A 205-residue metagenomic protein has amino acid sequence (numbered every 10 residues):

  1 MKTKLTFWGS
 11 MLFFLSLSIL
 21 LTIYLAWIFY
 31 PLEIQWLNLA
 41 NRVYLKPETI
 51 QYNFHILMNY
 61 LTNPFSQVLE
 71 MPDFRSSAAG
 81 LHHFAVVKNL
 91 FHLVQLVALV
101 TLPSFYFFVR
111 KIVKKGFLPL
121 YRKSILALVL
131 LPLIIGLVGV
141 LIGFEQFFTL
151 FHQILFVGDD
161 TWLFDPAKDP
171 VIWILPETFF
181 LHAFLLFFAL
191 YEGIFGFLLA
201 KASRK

Functional and structural regions predicted by a protein language model:
M1-P31: Hydrophobic secretory-pathway targeting helix
M11-I23, P47-Y52, L126-T149: Hydrophobic alpha-helical membrane-insertion segments
M11-L21, Q95-V113, H182-K205: Transmembrane alpha-helical segments in integral membrane proteins
I19-V86, D159, P166: Long, glycine/tryptophan/cysteine-rich extracytoplasmic
T62-V100, E177-F188: Individual transmembrane alpha-helix segments
L102-Q146, F197-K205: Juxtamembrane interface at the cytosolic side of transmembrane helices
L141-P166: Juxtamembrane non-transmembrane "cap" segments at the membrane-aqueous interface of multi-pass membrane proteins
W162-E177: Solvent-exposed, non-transmembrane helices and loops of integral membrane proteins
